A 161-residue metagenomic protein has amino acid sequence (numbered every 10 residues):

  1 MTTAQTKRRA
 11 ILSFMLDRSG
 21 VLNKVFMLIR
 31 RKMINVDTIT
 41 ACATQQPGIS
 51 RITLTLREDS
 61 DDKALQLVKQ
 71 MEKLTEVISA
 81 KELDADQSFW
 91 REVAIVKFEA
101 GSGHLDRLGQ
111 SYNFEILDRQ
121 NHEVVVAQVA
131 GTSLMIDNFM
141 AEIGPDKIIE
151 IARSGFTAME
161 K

Functional and structural regions predicted by a protein language model:
M1-R9, R18-I49, E58-K161: Long, contiguous binding/interaction regions
T55: Short, acidic/hydrophobic/Gly-rich beta-strand patch recurrent on exposed beta strands that often constitutes part
